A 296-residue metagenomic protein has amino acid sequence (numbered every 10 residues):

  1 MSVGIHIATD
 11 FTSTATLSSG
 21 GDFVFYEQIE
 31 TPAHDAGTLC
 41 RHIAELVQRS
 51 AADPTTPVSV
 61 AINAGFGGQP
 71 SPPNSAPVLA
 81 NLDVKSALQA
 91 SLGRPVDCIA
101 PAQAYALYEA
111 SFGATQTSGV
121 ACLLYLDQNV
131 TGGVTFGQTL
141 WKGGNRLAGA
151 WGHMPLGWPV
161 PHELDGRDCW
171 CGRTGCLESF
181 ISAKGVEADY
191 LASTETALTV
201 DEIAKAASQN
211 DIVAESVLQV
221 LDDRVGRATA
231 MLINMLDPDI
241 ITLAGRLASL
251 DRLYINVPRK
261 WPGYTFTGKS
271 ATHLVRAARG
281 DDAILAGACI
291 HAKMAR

Functional and structural regions predicted by a protein language model:
M1, F11, G119-V120, H273: Residues that mark the start of a beta-strand
M1-R41, L147-A150: Short glycine-rich, Thr/Ser-proximal phosphate-binding strand/loop in the N-terminal lobe of ATP-dependent enzymes
H6-F11, Y125-N129, R246: A short acidic Gly-Thr/Ser loop motif
T16-S18, Y26, D35-A36, D97 (+1 more regions): Glycine/GP-enriched mid-protein hinge/lid loop-to-helix segment characteristic of carbohydrate kinases
E27-T56, L177-S179, G185-R252, H273-D282: Adenine-nucleotide phosphate-binding core of ATP-dependent small-molecule kinases
A36-A44, Q48, A52, T56-C122 (+1 more regions): Glycine-rich phosphate-binding loop and adjoining helix at the ATP-binding site of ATP-dependent phosphoryl-transfer
V200-I203, A283-R296: C-terminal effector-binding regulatory domain of bacterial HTH transcription factors
W261-A277, A283-L285: Charged, glycine-enriched surface loops/patches that mediate electrostatic binding to polyanionic ligands
